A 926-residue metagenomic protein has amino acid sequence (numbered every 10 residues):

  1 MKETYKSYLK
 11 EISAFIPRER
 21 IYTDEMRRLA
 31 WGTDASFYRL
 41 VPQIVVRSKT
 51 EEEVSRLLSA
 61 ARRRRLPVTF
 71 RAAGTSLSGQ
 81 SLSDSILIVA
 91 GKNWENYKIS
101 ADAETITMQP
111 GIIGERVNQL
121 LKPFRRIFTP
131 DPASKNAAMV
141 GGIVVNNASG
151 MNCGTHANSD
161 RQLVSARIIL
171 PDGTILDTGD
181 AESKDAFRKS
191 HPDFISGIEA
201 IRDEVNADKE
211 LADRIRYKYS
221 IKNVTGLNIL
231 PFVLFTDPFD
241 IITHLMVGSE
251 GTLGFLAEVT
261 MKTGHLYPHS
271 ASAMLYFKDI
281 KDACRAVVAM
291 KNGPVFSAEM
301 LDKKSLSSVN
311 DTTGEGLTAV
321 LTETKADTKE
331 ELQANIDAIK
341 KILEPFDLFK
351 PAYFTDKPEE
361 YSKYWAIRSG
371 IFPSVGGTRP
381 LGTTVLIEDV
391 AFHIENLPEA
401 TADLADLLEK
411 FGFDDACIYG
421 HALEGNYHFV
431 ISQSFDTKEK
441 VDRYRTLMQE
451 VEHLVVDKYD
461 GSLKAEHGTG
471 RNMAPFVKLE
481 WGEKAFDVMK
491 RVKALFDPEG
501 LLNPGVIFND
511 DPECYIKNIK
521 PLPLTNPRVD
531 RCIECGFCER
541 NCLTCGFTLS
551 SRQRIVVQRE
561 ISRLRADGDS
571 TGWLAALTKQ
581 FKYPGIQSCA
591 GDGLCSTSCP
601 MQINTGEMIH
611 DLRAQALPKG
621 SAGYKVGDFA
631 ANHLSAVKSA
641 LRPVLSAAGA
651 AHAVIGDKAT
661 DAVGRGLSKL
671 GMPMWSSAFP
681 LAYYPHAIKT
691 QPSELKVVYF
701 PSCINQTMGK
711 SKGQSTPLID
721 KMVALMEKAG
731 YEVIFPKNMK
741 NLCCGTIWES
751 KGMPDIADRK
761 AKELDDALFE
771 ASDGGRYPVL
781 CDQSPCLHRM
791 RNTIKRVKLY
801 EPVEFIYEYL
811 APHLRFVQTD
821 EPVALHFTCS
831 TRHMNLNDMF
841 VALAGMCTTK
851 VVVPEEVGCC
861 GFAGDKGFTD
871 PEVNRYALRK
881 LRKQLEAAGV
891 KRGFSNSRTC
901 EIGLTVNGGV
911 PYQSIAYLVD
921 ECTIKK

Functional and structural regions predicted by a protein language model:
M1-A35, R63-V68, A289, G293-N310 (+3 more regions): N-terminal accessory segments
M1-R63, A73-E104, A133, T252-S270 (+3 more regions): N-terminal flexible segment immediately upstream of the FAD-binding catalytic core in FAD-dependent oxidoreductases
I12, S36-V68, I86-A133, A148-A200 (+2 more regions): N-terminal glycine-rich flavin-associated loop
S36-F37, L77-S78, L121-S165, L170 (+2 more regions): A gly/ser-rich beta-alpha-beta helix-loop segment of oxidoreductase catalytic cores
L479, C514-E534, G568-G591: Ferredoxin-like iron-sulfur electron-transfer modules
D497, G606-K926: Iron-sulfur cluster-binding electron-transfer modules in prokaryotic oxidoreductases
L501-V506, F537-R563, S588-Q615, R789 (+2 more regions): Iron-sulfur cluster-binding cysteine motifs and their immediate structural context in ferredoxin-like electron-transfer
F508, C514, C545-F581, Q602-F629 (+1 more regions): Non-heme iron-sulfur electron-transfer modules
